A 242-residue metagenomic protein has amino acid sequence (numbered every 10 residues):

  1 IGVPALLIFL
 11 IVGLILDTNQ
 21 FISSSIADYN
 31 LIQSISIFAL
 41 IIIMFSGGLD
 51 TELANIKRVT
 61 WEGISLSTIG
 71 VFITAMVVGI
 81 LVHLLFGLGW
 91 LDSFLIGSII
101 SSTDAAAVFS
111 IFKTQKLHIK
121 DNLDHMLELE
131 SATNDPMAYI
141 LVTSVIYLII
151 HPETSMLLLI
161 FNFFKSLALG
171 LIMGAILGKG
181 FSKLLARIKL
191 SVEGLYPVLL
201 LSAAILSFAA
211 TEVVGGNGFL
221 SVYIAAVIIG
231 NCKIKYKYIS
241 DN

Functional and structural regions predicted by a protein language model:
I1-N242: Transmembrane helical cores of multi-pass secondary ion antiporters/exchangers
